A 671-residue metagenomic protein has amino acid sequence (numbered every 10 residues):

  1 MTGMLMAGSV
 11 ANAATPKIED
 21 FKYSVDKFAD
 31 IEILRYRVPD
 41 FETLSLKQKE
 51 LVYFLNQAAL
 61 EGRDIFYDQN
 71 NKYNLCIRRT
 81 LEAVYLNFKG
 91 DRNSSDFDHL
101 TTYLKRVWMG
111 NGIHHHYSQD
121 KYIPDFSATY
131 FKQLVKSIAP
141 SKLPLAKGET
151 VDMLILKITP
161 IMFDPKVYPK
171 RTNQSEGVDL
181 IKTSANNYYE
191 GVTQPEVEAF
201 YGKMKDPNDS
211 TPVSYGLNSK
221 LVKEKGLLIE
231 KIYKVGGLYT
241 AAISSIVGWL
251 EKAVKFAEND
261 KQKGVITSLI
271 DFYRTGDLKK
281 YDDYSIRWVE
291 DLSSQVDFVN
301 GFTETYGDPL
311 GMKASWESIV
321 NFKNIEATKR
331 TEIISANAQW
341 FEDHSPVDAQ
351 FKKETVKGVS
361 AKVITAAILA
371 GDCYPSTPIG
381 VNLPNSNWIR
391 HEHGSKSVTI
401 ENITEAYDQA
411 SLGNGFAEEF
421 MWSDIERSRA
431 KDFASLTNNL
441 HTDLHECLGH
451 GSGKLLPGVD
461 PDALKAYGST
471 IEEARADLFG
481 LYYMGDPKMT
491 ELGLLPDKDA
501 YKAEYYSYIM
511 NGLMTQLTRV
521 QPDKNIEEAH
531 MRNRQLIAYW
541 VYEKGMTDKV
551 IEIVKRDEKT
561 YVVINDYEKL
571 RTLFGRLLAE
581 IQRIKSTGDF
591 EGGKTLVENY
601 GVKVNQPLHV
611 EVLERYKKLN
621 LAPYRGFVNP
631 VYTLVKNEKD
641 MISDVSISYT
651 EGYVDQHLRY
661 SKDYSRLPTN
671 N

Functional and structural regions predicted by a protein language model:
P16-T80: N-terminal-proximal low-complexity accessory segments that begin disordered and transition into the first
S45, N259, S469-D486: An active-site-proximal "capping" alpha-helix that borders the catalytic cofactor pocket
K105, M109-K223, L228-R427, A434: Contiguous, non-catalytic segments that form substrate-binding/exosite surfaces or channel walls
S435-L448: Short alpha-helix carrying the canonical HExxH Zn2+-binding catalytic motif
C447-V459, Y483, P487: Catalytic Zn2+-binding segment of zinc metalloproteases
G453-A474: Post-HEXXH active-site segment of zinc metalloproteases
L481-I584: Long, well-structured alpha-helical subdomains associated with metal-dependent extracellular/ecto-lumenal hydrolases
D566-N671: Extended, compositionally biased alpha-helical segments that mediate assembly or anchoring
